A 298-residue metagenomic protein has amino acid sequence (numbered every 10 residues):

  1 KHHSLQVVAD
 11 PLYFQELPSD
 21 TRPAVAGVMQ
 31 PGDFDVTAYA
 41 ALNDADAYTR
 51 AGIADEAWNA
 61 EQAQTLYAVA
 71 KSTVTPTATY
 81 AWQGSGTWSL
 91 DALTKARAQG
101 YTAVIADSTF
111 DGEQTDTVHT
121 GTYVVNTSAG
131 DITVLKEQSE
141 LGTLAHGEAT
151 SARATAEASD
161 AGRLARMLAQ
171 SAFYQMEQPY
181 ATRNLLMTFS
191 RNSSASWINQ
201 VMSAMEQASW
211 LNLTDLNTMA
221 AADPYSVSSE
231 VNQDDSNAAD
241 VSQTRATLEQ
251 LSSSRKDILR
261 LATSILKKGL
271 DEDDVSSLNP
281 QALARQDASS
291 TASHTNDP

Functional and structural regions predicted by a protein language model:
K1-T21: Active-site beta->alpha N-cap acidic-glycine motif
P18-R22, A92-K95: Short acidic, glycine/serine/threonine-rich loops at helix termini
A24-I53, Y101-G112: Acidic, His- and aromatic-enriched active-site or binding-groove loops in soluble protein domains that engage sugars
Y48-A78: Intrinsically disordered, low-complexity acidic Ser/Thr-rich regulatory segments
A63-T73, G86-I105, T109-F110, G130-P298: Catalytic grooves of carbohydrate-active enzymes
A81: Conserved, mostly hydrophobic/aromatic
I105, G121-S128: General marker for long, soluble alpha-helical cores
G112-T120: Short, charged, surface-exposed secondary-structure boundary motifs
